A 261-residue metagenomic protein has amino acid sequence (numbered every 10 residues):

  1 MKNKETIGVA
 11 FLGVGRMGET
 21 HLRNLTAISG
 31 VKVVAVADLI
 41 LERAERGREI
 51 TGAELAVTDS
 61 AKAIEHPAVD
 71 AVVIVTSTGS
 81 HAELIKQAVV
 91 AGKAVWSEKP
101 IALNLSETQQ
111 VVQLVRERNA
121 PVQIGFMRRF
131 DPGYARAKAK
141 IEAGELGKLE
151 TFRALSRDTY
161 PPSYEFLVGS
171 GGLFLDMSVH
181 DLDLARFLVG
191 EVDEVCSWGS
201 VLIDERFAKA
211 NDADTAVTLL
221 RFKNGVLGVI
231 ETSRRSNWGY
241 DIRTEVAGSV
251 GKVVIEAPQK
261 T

Functional and structural regions predicted by a protein language model:
M1-T51: N-terminal Rossmann-like dinucleotide-binding module
V31-V33, A53, V69, L149 (+1 more regions): Core-facing hydrophobic residues within beta-strands of well-ordered domains
A53-S60: Conserved SAM-binding strand-loop segment of SAM-dependent methyltransferases
V57, W96-S97, V122-I124, R153 (+2 more regions): Hydrophobic residues in well-ordered beta-strands that form the structural core
A68, T76-S77, T232: Short glycine-/small-residue-rich Rossmann-like dinucleotide-binding loops
A71, S77-T78, A82-R129, G144: Beta-strand-loop-alpha-helix segment that lines the small-molecule cofactor/substrate pocket of alpha/beta enzymes
P121, R128-A210: Predominantly a Rossmann-like dinucleotide-binding segment in NAD(P)-dependent oxidoreductases
D183-K260: Contiguous beta-strand/loop segments that form the cofactor/metal-binding neighborhood of enzyme cores
